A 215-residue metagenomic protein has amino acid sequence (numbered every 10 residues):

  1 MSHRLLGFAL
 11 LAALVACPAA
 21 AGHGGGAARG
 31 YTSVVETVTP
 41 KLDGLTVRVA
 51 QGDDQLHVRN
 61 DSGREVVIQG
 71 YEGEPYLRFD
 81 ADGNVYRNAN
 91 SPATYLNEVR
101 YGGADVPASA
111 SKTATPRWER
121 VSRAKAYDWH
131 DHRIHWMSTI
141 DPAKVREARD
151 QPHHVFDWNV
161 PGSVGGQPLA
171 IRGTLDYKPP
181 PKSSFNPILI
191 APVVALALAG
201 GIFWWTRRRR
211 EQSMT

Functional and structural regions predicted by a protein language model:
M1-G26: Hydrophobic secretory-pathway targeting helix
S2-H3, T115, G201: Hydrophobic alpha-helical segments, principally membrane-spanning helices and signal/leader peptides
L6, A21-G25, P161, V194 (+1 more regions): Feature targets compositionally biased, intrinsically disordered low-complexity regions with long contiguous runs
A13-A16, L196-G200: Alpha-helical transmembrane segments
G22-L189: N-terminal soluble domains immediately following signal/targeting peptides that reside in extracytoplasmic
T94-Y95, A195-A197: Repeat-unit-sized solenoid/scaffold elements
L189-A195: Hydrophobic H-region at the start of alpha-helical membrane spans
A197-T215: Juxtamembrane interface at the cytosolic side of transmembrane helices
